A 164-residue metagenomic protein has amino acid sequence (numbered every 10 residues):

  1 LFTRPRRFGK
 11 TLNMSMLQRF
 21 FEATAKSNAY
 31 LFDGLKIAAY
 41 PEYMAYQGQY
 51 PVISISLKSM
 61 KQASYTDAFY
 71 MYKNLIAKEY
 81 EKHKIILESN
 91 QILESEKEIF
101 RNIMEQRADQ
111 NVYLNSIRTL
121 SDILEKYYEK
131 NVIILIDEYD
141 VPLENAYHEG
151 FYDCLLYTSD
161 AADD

Functional and structural regions predicted by a protein language model:
F2: Hydrophobic anchor at the beta1->P-loop junction of P-loop NTPases
R6: The conserved Walker
K10: Conserved lysine of the Walker
N13: Hydrophobic positions on the alpha1 helix immediately C-terminal to the Walker A/P-loop
K26-I85: P-loop NTPase motor core
D67, M71, A77-L114, P142-H148: Conserved P-loop NTPase mechanochemical-coupling segment
K130-E149: Conserved P-loop NTPase "ATPase switch" module shared by AAA+ and STAND
Y157-D164: Conserved small/polar residues in nucleotide/adenosyl-binding loops
